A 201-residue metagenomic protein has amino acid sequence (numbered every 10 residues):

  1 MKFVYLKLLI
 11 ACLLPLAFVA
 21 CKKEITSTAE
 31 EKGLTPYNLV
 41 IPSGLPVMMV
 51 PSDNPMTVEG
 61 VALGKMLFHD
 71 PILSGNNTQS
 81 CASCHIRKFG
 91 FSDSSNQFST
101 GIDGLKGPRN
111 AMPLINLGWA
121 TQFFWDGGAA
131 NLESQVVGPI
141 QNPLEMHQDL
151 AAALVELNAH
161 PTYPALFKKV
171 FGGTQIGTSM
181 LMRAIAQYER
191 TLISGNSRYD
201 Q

Functional and structural regions predicted by a protein language model:
F3-L6, C21-Q201: Periplasmic c-type cytochrome electron-transfer domains
Y5-L13: Sec-dependent signal peptide hydrophobic core
